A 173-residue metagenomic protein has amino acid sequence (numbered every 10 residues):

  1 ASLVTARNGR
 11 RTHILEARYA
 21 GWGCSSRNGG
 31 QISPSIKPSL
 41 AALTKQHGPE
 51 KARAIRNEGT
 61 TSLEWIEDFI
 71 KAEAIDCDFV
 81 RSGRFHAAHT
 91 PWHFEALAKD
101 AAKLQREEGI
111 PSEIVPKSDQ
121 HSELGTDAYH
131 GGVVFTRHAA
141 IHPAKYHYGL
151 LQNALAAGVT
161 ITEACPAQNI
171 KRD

Functional and structural regions predicted by a protein language model:
S2, A6-R7, L155: Gly/Ala-rich phosphate-binding loop of Rossmann-like dinucleotide-binding domains, activating on the conserved
A6-R27: Glycine-rich FAD pyrophosphate-binding loop
I14-L15, E113-P116, I161-E163: General beta-strand structural signal in soluble alpha/beta enzymes
G29-P34: Short, surface-exposed loop/turn segments at secondary-structure boundaries that line and modulate
S35-S118: Dinucleotide-binding Rossmann-like beta1-alpha1 core, especially the glycine-rich loop that anchors the ADP
E95-E107, D127-D173: Helical element adjacent to the flavin cofactor pocket in flavoenzyme catalytic cores
